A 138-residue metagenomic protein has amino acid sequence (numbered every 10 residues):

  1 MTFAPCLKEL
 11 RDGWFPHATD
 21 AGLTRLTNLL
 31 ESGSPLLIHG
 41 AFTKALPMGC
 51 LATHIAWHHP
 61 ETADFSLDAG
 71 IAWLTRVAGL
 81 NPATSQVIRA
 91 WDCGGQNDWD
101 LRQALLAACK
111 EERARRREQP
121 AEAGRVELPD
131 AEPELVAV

Functional and structural regions predicted by a protein language model:
M1-V138: Short, glycine-biased loop/turn motifs at secondary-structure junctions and in low-complexity Ser/Thr/Pro-rich termini
